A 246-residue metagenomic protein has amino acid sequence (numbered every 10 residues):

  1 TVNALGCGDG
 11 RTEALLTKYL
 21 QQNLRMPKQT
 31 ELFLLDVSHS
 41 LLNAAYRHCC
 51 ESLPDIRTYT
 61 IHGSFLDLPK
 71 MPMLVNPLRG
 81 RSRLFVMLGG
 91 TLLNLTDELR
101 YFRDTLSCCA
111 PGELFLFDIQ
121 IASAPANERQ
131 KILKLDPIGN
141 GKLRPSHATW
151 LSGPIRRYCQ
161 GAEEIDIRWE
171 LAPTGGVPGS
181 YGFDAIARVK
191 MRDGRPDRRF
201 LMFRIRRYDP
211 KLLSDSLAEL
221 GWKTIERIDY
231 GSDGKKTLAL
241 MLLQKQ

Functional and structural regions predicted by a protein language model:
T1-G8: Conserved class I S-adenosyl-L-methionine
G10-A14: Glycine-rich SAM-binding Motif I of class I
L16-L68: Class I SAM-dependent methyltransferase SAM/SAH-binding core
P69-G80: Short amphipathic alpha-helix with an adjacent loop that forms part of the alpha/beta core around
L93-S107: A short, conserved alpha-helix within the catalytic core of class I
C109-P125: Conserved beta-strand signature within the Rossmann-like core of class I S-adenosyl-L-methionine
A122-L212: SAM-dependent methyltransferase
K190-Q246: C-terminal lobe and adjacent flexible extensions of AdoMet/dcAdoMet transferase-like proteins
